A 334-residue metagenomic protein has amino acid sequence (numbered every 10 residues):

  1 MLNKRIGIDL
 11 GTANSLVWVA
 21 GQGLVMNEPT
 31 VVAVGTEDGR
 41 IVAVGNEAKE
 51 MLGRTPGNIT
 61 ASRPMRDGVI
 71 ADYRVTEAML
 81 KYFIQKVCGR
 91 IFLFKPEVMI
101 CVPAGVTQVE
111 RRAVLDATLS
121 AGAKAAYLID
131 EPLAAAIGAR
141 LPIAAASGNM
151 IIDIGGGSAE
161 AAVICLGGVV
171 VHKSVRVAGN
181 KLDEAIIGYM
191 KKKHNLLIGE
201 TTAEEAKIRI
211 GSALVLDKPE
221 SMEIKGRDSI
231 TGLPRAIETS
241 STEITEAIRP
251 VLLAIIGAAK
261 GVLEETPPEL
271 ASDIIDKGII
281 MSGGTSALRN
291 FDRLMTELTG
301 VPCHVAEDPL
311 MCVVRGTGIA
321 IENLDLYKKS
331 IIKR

Functional and structural regions predicted by a protein language model:
M1-I154, A162-I280, S286-R334: Nucleotide/phosphate-binding catalytic cleft detector across ATP-hydrolyzing and phosphate-transferring enzymes
A159: Acidic, divalent-metal-coordinating active-site segment for phosphoryl/phosphodiester hydrolysis, typified by short
